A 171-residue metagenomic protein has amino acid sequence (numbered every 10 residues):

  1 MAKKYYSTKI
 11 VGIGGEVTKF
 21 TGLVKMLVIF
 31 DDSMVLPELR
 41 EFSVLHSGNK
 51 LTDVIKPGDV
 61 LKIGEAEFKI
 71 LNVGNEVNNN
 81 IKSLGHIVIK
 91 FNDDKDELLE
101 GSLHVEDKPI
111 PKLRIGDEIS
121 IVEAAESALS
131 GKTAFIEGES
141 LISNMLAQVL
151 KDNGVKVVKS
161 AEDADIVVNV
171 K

Functional and structural regions predicted by a protein language model:
M1-M26: N-terminal, charge-rich interaction modules
F30, F91-S127: Helix-rich interaction surfaces within compact, conserved domain-sized segments that mediate assembly or partner
L39-K50, K95-V105: Short, structured beta-strand/loop micro-motifs enriched in basic residues and often containing a Trp
D53-K56, K62, L113: Short, well-ordered loop/turn sites that connect or cap secondary structure elements
A66-E67, G74-N79: Short, conserved beta-turn/loop elements at beta-strand boundaries and strand-helix junctions
V77-V88: Short, solvent-exposed secondary-structure boundary/capping segments
S127-K156: Short, charged N-terminal beta->alpha structural module
G154-I166: Short acidic low-complexity segments
